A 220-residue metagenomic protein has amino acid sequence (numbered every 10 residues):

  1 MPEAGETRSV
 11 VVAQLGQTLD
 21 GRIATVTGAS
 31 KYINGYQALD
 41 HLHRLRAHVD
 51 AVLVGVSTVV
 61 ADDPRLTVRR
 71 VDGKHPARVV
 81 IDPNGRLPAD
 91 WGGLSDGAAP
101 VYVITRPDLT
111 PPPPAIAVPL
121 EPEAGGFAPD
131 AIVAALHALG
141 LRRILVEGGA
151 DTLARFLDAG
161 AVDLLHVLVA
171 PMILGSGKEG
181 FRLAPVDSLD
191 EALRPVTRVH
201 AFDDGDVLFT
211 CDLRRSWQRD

Functional and structural regions predicted by a protein language model:
M1-D220: Enzymes that bind and transform nitrogen-containing heteroaromatic metabolites
